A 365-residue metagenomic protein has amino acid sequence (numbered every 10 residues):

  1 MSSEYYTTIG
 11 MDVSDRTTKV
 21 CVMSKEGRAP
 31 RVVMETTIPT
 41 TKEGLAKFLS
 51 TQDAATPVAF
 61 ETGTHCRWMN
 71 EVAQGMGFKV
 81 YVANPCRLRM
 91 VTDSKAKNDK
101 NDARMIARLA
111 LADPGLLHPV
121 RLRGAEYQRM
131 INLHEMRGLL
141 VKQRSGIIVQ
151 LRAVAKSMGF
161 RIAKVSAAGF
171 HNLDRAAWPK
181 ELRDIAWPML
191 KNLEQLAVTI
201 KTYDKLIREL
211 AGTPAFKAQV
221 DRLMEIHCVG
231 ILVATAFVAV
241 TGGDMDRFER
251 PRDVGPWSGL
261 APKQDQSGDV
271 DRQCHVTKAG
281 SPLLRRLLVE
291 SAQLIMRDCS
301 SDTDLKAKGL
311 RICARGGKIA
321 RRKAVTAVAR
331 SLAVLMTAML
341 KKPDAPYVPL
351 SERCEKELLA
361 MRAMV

Functional and structural regions predicted by a protein language model:
M1-V365: A detector of single, family-specific signature residues that are central to catalytic or substrate-handling motifs
